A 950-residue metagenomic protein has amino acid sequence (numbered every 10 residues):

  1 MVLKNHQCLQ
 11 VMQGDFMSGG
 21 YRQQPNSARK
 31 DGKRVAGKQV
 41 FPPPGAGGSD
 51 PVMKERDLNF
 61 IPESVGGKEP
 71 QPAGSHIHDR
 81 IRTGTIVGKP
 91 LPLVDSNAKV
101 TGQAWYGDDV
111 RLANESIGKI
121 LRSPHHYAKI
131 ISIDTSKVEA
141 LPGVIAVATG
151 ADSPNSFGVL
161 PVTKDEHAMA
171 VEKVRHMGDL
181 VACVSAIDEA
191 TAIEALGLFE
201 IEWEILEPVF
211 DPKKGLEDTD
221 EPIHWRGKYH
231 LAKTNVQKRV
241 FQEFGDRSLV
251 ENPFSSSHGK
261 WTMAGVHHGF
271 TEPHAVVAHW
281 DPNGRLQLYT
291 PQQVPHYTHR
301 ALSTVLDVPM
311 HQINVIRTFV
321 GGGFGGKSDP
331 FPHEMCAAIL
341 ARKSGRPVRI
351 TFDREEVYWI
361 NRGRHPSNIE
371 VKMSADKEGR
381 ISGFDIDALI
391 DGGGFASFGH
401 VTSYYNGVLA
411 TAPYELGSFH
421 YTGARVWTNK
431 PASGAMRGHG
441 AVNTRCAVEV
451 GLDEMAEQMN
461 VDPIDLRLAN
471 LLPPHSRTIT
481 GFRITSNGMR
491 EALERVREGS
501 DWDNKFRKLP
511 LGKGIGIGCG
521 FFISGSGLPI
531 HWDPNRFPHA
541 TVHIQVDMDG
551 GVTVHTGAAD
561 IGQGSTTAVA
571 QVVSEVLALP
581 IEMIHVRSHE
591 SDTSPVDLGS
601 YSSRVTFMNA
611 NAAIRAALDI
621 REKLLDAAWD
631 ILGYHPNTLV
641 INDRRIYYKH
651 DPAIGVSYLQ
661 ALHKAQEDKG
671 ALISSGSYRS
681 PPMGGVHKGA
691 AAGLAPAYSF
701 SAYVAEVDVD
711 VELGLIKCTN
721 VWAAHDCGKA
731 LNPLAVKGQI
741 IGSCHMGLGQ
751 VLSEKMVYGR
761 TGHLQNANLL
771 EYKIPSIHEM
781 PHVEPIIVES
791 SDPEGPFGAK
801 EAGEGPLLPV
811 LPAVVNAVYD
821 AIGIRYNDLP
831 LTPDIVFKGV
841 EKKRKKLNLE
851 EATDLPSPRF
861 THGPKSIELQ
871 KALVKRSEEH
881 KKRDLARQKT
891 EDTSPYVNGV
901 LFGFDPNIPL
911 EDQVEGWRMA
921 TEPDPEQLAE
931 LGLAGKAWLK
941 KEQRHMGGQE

Functional and structural regions predicted by a protein language model:
H6, V11-A232, H333, G527: Flexible, low-hydrophobicity surface segments
G20, G32-R34, V40-F41, G45-D57 (+12 more regions): C-terminal catalytic domains of large/alpha subunits in multi-subunit enzymes
K89, D95-T101, L231-V276, P282 (+5 more regions): Glycine-rich loop/linker segments at domain edges
G118, L286-T290, G551-T556, C718-N720: Short, aliphatic-rich beta-strand segments
F157-V162, A195-L198, T290, H299-A301 (+14 more regions): Short acidic, glycine/serine/threonine-rich loops at helix termini
H167, P222-L306, L471-G551, Q765-I787: Helix-loop-helix junctions that connect adjacent transmembrane helices in secondary transporters/permeases, recognized
R300, M310, G323-G345, R349-F352 (+1 more regions): Thiamine diphosphate
W532-S594: Catalytic phosphate/nucleotide-handling subdomain of diverse soluble enzymes
